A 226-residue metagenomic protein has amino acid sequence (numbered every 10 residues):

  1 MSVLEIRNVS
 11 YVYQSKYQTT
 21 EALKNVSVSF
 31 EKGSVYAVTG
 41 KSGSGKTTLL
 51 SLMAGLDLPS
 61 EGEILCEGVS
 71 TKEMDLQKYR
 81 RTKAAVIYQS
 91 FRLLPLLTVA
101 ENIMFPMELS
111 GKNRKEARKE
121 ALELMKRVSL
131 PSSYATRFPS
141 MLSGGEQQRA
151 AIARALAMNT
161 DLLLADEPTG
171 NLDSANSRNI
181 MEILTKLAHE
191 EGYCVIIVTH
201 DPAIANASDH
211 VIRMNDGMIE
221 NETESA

Functional and structural regions predicted by a protein language model:
T39-K41: The feature captures the beta-strand-to-loop junction immediately N-terminal to the Walker
A54: Helix-to-loop junction immediately C-terminal to a conserved catalytic motif
G62-K72: Conserved ABC transporter NBD signature motif
T71-A85: ABC ATPase NBD coupling module
L97-F105: Short coil-to-helix segment of the ABC ATPase nucleotide-binding domain corresponding to the Q-loop/switch region
K115-S133: Conserved ABC ATPase "signature" region
R137-L142, E146-Q148: Conserved ABC ATPase signature
